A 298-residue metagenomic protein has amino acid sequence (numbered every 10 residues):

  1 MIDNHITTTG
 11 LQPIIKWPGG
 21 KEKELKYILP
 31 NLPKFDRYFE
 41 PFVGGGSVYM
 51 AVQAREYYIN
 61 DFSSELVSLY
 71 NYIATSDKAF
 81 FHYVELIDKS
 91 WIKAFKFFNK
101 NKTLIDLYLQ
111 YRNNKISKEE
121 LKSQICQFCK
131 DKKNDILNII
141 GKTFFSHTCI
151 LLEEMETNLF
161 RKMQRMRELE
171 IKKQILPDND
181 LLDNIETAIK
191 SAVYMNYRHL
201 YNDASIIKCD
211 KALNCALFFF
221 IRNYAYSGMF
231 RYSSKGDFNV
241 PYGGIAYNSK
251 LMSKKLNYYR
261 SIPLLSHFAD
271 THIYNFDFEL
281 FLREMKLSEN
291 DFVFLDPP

Functional and structural regions predicted by a protein language model:
M1-R37, F42, S47-V48, V52: S-adenosyl-L-methionine
D3, W17-G19, L29, F35-Y38 (+4 more regions): A short linear-motif detector with a strong N-terminal bias
T7, T103, S117, K286-S288: Serine/threonine-rich low-complexity intrinsically disordered regions
K23, E65, L280: Short alpha-helical
I28-N31, Y38-V52, E56-S64, N223-Y226 (+3 more regions): Conserved proline-anchored active-site loop of SAM-dependent methyltransferases that bridges a beta-strand
M50-V52, L69-N71, M285: A short acidic (Asp/Glu
R55-F268: Class I S-adenosyl-L-methionine-dependent methyltransferase module
S249-P298: Conserved mid-sequence domains
